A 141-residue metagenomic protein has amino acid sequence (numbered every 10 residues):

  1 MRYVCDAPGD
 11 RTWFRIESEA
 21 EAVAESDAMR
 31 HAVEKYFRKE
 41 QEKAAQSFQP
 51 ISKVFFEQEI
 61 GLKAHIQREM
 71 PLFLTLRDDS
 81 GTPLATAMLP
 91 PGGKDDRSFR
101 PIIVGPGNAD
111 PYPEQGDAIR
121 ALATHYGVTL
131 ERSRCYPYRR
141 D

Functional and structural regions predicted by a protein language model:
M1-D141: Catalytic-core elements of nucleic-acid end-processing and repair enzymes
